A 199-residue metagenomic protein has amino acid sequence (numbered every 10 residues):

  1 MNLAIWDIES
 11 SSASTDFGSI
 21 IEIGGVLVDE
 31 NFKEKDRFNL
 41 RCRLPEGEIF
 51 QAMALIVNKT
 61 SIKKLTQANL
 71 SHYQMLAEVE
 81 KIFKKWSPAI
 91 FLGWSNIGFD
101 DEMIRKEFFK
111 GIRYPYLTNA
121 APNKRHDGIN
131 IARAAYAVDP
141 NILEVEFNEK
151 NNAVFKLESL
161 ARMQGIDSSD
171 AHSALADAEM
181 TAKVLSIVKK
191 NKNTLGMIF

Functional and structural regions predicted by a protein language model:
N2, F17-I23, L27-T60, F83-F199: Metal-dependent phosphoesterase core characteristic of DEDDh/y 3'-5' exonuclease domains
L3-D7: Short, hydrophobic/glycine-enriched beta-strand segments
I8-D16: Short acidic, Gly/Ser-rich segments with clustered Asp/Glu that frequently serve as metal-coordination loops in enzyme
S12, E78-I82, I187: A generic secondary-structure signal
I56-I82: Metal-dependent phosphoesterase signature
